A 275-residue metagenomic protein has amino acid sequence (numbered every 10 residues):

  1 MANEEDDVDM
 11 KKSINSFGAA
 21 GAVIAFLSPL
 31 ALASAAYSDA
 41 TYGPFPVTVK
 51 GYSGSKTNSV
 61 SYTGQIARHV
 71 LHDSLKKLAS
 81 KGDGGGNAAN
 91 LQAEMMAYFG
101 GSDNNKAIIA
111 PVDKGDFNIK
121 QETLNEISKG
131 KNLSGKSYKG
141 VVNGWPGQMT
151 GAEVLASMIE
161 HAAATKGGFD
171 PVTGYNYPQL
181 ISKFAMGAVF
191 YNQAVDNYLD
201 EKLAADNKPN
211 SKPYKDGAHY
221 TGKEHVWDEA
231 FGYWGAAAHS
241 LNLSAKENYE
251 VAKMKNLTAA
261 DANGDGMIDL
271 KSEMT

Functional and structural regions predicted by a protein language model:
M1-E4: N-terminal targeting leader peptides, primarily classical Sec-type signal peptides for secretion
D7-V8, G64: General helical secondary-structure elements
D9-G21: Bacterial N-terminal signal peptides that target proteins for export
A20-P29: Bacterial N-terminal signal peptides
L30-A36: Sec/Tat signal peptide C-region and signal peptidase I cleavage site
A36-T275: Mature extracytoplasmic or organellar-lumen-exposed domains after removal of signal/transit peptides
